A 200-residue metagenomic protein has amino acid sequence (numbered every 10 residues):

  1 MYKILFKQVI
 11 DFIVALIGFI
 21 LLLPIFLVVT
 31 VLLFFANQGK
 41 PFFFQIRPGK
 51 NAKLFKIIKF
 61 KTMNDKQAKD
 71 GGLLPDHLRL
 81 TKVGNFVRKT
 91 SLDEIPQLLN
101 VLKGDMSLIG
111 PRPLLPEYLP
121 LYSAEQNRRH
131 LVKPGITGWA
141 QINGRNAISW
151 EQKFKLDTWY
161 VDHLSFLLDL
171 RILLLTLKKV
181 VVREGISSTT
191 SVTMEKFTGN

Functional and structural regions predicted by a protein language model:
M1-D65, I172-N200: A hydrophobic, helix-centered structural microdomain
K3, K7-I10, H77-G84, P116 (+2 more regions): Alpha-helical membrane and juxtamembrane elements of multi-pass inner-membrane transport and channel proteins
A15, T30, F43, T81-N85 (+2 more regions): Positions in alpha-helical segments
I20-L23, K89-D93, I109, R145 (+1 more regions): Residue-level signal for short amphipathic helical patches enriched in basic/charged and nearby hydrophobic residues
V29, F44, G72, I109-P111 (+3 more regions): Short, hydrophobic secondary-structure boundary micro-motifs
F43-R79, T137-K155: Short, glycine-rich, amphipathic interfacial segments at transmembrane boundaries or analogous
D76-K133, L173-T176, V180: A short, structured surface patch at a secondary-structure boundary
F154-E184: A contiguous, mid-protein "functional segment" used to position or interact with cofactors/ions or partner subunits
